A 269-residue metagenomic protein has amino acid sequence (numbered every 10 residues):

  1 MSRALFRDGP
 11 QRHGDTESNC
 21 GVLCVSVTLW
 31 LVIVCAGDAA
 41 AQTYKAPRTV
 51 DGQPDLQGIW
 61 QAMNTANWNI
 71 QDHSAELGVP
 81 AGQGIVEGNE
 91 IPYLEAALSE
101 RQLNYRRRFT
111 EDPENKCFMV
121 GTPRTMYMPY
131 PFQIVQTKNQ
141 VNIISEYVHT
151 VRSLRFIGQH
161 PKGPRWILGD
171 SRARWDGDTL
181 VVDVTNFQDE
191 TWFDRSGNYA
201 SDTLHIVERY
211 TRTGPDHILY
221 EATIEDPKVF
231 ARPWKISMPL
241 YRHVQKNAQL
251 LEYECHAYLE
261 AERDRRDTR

Functional and structural regions predicted by a protein language model:
M1-A41: Intrinsic disorder/low-complexity segments
A40-R269: PEST-like low-complexity, intrinsically disordered acidic/proline/serine-rich tracts that flank trafficking/processing
